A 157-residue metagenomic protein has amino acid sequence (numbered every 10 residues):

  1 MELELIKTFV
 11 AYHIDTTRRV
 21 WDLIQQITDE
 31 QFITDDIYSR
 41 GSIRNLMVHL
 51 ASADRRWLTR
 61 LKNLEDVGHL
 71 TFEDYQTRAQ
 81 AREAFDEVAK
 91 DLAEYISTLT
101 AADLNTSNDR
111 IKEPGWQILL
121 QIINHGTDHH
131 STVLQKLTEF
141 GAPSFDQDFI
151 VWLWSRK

Functional and structural regions predicted by a protein language model:
K7-T71, I111-K157: Short, contiguous alpha-helical
T59, N63-A101: Helix-adjacent hinge/juxtasegments
N105-S107: A glycine-biased, small/acidic residue-tolerant capping/turn segment at secondary-structure junctions
